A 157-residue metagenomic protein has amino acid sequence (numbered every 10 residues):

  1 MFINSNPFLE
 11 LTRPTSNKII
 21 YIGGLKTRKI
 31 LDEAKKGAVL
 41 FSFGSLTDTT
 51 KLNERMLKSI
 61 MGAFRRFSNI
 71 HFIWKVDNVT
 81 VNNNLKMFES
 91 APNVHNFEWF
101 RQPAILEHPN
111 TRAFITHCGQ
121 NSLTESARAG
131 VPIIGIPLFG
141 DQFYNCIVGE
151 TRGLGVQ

Functional and structural regions predicted by a protein language model:
M1-Q157: Catalytic core of nucleotide-sugar-dependent glycosyltransferases
